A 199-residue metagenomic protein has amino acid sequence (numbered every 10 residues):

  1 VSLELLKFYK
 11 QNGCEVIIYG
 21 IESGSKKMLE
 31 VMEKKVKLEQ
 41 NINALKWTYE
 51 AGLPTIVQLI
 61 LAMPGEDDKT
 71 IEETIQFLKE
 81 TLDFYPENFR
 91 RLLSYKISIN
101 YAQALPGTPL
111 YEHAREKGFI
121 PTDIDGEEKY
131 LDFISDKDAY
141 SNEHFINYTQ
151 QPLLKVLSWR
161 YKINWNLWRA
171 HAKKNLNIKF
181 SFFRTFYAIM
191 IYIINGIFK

Functional and structural regions predicted by a protein language model:
S2-L176: A structural motif corresponding to the C-terminal lobe/cap of the Radical SAM core domain
A170, N177-K199: Short hydrophobic helices that act as membrane-entry/anchoring signals
